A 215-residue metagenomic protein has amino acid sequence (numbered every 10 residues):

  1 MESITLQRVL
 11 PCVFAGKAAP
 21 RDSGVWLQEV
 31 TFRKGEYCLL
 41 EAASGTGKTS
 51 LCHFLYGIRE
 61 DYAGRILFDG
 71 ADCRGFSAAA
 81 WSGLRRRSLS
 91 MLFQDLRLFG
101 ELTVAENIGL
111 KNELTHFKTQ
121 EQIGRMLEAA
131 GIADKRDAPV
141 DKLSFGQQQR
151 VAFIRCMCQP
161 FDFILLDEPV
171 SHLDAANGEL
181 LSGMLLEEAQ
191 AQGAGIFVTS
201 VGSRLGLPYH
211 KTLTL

Functional and structural regions predicted by a protein language model:
Y56: Helix-to-loop junction immediately C-terminal to a conserved catalytic motif
G64-C73: Conserved ABC transporter NBD signature motif
C73-S90: ABC ATPase NBD coupling module
Q120-K135: Conserved ABC ATPase "signature" region
P139-Q147: Conserved ABC ATPase signature
F153: Hydrophobic anchor residue at the start of the ABC signature
I164-E168: Catalytic Walker B motif of ABC-type/P-loop ATPase nucleotide-binding domains
